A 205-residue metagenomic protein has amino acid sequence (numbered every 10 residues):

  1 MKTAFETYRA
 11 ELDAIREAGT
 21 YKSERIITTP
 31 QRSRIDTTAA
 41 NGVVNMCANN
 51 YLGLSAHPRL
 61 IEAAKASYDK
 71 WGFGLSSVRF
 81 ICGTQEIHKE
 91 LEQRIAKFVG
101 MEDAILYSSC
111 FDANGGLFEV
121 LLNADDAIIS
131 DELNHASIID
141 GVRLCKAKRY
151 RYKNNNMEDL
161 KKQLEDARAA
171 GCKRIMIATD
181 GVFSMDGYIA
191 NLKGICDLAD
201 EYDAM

Functional and structural regions predicted by a protein language model:
R9-F73: N-terminal "arm"/small-domain region of PLP-dependent enzymes with the aminotransferase-like
N50, Y150, N154-M205: Active-site phosphate-binding strand-loop segment of PLP-dependent enzymes
E62, A66-C110: Conserved N-terminal alpha-helix of the aminotransferase class I/II PLP-enzyme fold
L106, F111-L117, A136-I138, M185-G187: Short glycine/serine/threonine-rich phosphate/pyrophosphate-binding segments that cradle anionic phosphate groups
L117-A136: Conserved PLP-anchoring active-site segment centered on the Schiff-base-forming lysine
V120, I138-C145: Active-site-proximal loop->helix
A124, C145-K146, Y202: Short, structured coil segments at secondary-structure junctions
